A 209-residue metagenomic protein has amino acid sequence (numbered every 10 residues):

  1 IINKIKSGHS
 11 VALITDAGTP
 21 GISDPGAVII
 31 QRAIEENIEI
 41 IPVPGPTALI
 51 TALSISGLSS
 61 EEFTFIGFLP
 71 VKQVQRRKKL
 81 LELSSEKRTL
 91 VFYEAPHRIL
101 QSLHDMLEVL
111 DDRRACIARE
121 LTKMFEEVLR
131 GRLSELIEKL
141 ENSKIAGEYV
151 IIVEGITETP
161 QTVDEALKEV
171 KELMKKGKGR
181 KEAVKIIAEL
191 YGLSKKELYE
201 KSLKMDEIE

Functional and structural regions predicted by a protein language model:
I1-P42, I50-T51, E172: Class I S-adenosyl-L-methionine
K6-S10, T89, Y93-E209: A contiguous loop/helix-start segment that scaffolds small-molecule binding in enzyme catalytic cores
D16, F68, I152-I156: Generic beta-structure capping elements
P25-G26, R76, S102, L129: Residues at alpha-helix caps and immediate loop-helix transition turns in enzyme cores, especially N- and C-cap
V28-E86: Class I SAM-dependent methyltransferase SAM-binding "motif I" and its flanking Rossmann-like core
